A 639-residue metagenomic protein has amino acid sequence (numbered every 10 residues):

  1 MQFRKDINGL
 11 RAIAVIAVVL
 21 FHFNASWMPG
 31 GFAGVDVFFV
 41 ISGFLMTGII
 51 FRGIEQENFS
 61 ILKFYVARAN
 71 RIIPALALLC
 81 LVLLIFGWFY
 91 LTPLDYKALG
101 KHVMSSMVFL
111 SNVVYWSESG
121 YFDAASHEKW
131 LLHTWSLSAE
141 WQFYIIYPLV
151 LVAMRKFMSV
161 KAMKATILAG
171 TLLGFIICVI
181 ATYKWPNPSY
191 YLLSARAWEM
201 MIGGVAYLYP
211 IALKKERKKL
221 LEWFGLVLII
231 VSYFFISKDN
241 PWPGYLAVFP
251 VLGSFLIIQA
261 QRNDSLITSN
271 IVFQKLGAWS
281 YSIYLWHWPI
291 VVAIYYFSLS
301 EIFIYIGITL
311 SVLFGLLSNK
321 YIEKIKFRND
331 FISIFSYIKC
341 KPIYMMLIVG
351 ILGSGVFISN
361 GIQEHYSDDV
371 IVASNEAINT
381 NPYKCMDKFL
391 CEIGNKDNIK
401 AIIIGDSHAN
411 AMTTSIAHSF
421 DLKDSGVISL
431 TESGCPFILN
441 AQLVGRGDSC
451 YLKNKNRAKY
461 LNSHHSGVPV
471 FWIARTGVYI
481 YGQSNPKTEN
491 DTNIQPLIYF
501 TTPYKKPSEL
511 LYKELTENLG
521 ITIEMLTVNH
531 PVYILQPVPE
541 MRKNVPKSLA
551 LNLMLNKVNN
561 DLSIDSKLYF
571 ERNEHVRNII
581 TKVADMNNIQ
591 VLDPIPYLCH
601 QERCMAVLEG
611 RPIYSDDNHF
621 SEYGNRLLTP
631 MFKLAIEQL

Functional and structural regions predicted by a protein language model:
M1-I332, V349-I351: Membrane-interface helix/loop caps of multi-pass membrane proteins
K238, L299-I302, T309-L313, K320 (+1 more regions): Extracellular/periplasmic envelope-modification machinery, especially enzymes that add or remove acyl/ester groups on
